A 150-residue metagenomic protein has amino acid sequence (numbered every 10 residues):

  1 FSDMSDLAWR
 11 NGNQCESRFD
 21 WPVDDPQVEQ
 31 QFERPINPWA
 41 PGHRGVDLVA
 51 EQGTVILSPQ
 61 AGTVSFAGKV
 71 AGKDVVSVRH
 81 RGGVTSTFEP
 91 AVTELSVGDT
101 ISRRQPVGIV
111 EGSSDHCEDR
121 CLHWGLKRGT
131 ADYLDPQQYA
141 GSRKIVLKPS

Functional and structural regions predicted by a protein language model:
W9-D24, N37, V49, T93-R103 (+1 more regions): Acidic, glycine-rich catalytic/binding loops that coordinate metals and/or anionic ligands
D24, G42-R44, Q60, G72-D74 (+2 more regions): Envelope-exposed proteins and targeting segments
Q27-E29, G45-D47, V75-S77, T87 (+1 more regions): Soluble periplasmic/extracytoplasmic beta-strand elements of cell-envelope proteins
Q27-S58: Short glycine/threonine/proline-enriched tight-turn/helix- or strand-capping micro-motif at secondary-structure
Q31, A67, V110-S113: Residue-level recognition of beta-strand microenvironments
V55-V64, L95-V110: Short, well-structured beta-strand-loop connectors
P59-E94: Zn2+-dependent peptidoglycan hydrolase active-site motif and core
V75-V78, I101-H116, L122-W124: Short hydrophobic beta/alpha edge segments that flank linear recognition/processing sites
